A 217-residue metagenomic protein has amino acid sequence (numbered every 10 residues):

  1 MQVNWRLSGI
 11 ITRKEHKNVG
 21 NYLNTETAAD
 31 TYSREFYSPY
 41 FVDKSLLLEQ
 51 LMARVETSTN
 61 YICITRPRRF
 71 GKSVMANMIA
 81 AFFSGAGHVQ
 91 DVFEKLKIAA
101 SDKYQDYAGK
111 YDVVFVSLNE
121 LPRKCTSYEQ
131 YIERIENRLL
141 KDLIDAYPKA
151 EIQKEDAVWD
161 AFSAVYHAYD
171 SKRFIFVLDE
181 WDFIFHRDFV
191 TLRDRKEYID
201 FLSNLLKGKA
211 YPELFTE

Functional and structural regions predicted by a protein language model:
V3-E217: Phosphate-binding site recognition
